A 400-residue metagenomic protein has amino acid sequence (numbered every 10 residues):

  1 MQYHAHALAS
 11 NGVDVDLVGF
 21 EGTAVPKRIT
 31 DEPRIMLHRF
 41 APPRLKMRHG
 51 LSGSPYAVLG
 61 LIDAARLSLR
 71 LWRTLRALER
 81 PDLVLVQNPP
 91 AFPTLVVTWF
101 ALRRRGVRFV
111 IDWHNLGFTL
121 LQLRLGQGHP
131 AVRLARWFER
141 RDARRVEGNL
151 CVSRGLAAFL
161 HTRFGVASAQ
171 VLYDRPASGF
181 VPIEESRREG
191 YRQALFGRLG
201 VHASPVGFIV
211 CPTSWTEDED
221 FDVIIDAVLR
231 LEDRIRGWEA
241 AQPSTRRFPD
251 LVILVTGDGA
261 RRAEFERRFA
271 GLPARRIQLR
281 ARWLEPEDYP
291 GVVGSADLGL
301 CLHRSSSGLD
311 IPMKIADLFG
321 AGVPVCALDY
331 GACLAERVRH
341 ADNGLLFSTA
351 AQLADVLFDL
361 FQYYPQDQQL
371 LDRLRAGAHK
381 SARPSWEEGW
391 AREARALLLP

Functional and structural regions predicted by a protein language model:
M1-R39, G148, I235-A241: N-terminal subdomain of nucleotide-sugar transferases
H4-H6, L69-W72, F92-R104, I111 (+1 more regions): Membrane-proximal helix-turn-helix segments that form the acceptor-binding/catalytic region of lipid-linked
R144-R145, L150-C151, L156-E189: Helix-loop-beta element that forms the nucleotide-linked donor phosphate-binding surface in glycosyltransferases
A194-E219, I225-L229, L254: Conserved donor-binding/catalytic core segment of Leloir-type glycosyltransferases
V210, H340-A351, F358-P365: Conserved acidic donor-binding segment of nucleotide-sugar-dependent glycosyltransferases
E219, W283-G291, G299-A316, C326-E336: Nucleotide-sugar-dependent
T245-D250, L254-G257, R262-P290: Nucleotide-activated donor-binding/catalytic signature segment of Leloir-type glycosyltransferases, i.e., the conserved
S348-Q352, P365-L399: A charged, aromatic-enriched C-terminal amphipathic alpha-helix characteristic of glycosyltransferases across folds
